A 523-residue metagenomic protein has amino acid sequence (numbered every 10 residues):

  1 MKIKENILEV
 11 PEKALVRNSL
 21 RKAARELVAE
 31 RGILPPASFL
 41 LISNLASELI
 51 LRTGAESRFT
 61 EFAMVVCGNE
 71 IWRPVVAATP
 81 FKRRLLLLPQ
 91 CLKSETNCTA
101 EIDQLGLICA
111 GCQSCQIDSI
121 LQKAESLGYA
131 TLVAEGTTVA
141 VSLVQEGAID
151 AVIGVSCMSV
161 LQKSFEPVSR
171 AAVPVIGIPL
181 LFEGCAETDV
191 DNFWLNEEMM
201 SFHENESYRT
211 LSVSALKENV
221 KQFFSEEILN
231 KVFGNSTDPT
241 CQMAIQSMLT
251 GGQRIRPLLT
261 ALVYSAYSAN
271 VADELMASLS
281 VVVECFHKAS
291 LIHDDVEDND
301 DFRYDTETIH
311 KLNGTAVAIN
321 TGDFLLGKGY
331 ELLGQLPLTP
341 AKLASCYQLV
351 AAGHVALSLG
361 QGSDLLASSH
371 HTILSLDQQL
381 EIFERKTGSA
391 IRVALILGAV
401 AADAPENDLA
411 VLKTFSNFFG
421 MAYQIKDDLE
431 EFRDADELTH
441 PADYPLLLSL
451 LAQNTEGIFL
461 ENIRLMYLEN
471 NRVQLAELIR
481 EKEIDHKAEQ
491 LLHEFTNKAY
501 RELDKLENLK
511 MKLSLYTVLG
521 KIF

Functional and structural regions predicted by a protein language model:
M1-L87: Electropositive, gly/pro-rich neighborhoods at or near active sites that engage anionic ligands
V76-G128: Redox- and metal-dependent alpha/beta enzyme cores, enriched for Fe-S-associated oxidoreductases and cofactor-handling
Q90-S94, Q113, T137-A140, G154-Q162 (+2 more regions): Gly/Ser/Thr-rich loops at beta-strand to alpha-helix junctions that form or flank small-molecule/cofactor-binding
A148-D150: Proline-aspartate-enriched helix->loop->beta-strand connector
V175-T210: Ser/Thr/Gly-rich flexible loops in soluble cytosolic domains mediating phosphotransfer, phosphorylation
K221, K231-G457, G520: Mg2+-dependent prenyl diphosphate-binding active-site environment of isoprenoid biosynthetic enzymes
I458-L503: Mobile late-domain/C-terminal helix-loop "cap" segments that border catalytic sites or the cytosolic face
R501, N508-F523: Short, amphipathic C-terminal "tail helix"
